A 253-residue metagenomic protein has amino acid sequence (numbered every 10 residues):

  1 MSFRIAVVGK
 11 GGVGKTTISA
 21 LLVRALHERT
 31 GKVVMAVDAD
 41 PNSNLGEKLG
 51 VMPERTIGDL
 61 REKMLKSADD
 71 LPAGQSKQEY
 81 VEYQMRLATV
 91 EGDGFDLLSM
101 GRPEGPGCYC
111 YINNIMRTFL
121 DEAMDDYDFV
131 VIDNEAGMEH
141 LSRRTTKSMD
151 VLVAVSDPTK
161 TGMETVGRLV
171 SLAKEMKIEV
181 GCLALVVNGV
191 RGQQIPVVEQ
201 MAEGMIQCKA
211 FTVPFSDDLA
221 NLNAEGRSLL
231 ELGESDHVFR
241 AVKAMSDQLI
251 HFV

Functional and structural regions predicted by a protein language model:
M1-S2: Phosphate-binding P-loop
I5-P41: Walker A/P-loop phosphate-binding motif and the immediately C-terminal alpha-helix
L21, A25, K48, R144: Active-site signature of alpha/beta-hydrolase-fold catalytic machinery across serine- and Asp/Cys-nucleophile hydrolases
E28-D93: N-terminal phosphate/diphosphate-binding loop that engages ATP/GTP or pyrophosphate donors across diverse enzyme folds
Q78-L87, E91, D96-I132: Cytosolic-facing regulatory segments adjacent to core modules
Y111-F211, N221: Conserved catalytic-core segment of NTP-binding enzymes
E225-D236: C-terminal boundary of histidine-terminating zinc-finger modules
A241-V253: C-terminal alpha-helix
